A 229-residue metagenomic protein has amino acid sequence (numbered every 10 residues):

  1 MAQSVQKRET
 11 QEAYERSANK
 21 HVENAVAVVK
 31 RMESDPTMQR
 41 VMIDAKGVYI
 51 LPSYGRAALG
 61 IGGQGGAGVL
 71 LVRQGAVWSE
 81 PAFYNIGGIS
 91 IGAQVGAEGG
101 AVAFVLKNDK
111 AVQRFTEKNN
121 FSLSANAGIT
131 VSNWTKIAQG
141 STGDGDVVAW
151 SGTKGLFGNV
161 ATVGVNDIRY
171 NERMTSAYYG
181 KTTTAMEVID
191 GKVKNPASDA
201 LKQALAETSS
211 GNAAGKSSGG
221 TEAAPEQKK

Functional and structural regions predicted by a protein language model:
Q3-K229: Small-residue-enriched, tightly packed secondary-structure blocks
